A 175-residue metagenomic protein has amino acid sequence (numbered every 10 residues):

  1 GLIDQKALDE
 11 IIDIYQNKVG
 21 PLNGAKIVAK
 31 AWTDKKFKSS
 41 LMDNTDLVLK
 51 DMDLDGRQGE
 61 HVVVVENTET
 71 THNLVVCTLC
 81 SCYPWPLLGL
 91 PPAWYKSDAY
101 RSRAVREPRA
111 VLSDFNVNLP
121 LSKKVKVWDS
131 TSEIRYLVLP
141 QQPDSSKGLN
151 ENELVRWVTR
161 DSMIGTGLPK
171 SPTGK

Functional and structural regions predicted by a protein language model:
G1-K175: Terminal, compositionally biased segments used for targeting/anchoring and flexible tails
